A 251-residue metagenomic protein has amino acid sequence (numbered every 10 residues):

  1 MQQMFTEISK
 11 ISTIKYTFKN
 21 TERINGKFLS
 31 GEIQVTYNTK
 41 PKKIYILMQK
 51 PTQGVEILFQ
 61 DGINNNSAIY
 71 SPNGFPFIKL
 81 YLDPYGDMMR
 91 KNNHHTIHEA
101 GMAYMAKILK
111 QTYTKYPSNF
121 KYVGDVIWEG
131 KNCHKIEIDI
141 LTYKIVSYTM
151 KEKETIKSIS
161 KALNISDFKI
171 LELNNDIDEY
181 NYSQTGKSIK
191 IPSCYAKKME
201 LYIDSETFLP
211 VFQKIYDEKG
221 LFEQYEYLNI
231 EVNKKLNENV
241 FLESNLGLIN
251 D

Functional and structural regions predicted by a protein language model:
Q3, I33-N38, D61, M199-I203: Extended lipid/amphipathic-ligand handling interfaces
T6-G26, I44-I46: A short, Trp-centered hydrophobic/proline-enriched beta-strand micro-motif
K15, K43-Y45, I69, K135 (+1 more regions): General beta-strand recognition
K15-F18, S30, I46, Q213-I215 (+1 more regions): Extended beta-sheet lipid-handling architectures
K19-R23, L47-Q49, Q60, Y70-S71 (+2 more regions): A generic structural motif
K27-I33, L221: Amphipathic hydrophobic-ligand
Q34-A103, E223: An acidic-aromatic
Q49-Q53, H95-N250: Gly/Pro-enriched, hydrophobic low-complexity segments that function as extracytoplasmic propeptides/linkers
